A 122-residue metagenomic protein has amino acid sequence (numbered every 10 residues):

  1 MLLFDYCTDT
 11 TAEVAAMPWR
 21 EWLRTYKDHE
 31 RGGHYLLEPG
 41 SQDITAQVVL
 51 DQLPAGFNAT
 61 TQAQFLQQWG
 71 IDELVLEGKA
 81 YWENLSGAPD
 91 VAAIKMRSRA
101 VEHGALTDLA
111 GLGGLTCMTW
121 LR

Functional and structural regions predicted by a protein language model:
M1-R122: Long, Lys/Arg- and hydrophobic-enriched amphipathic alpha-helices
